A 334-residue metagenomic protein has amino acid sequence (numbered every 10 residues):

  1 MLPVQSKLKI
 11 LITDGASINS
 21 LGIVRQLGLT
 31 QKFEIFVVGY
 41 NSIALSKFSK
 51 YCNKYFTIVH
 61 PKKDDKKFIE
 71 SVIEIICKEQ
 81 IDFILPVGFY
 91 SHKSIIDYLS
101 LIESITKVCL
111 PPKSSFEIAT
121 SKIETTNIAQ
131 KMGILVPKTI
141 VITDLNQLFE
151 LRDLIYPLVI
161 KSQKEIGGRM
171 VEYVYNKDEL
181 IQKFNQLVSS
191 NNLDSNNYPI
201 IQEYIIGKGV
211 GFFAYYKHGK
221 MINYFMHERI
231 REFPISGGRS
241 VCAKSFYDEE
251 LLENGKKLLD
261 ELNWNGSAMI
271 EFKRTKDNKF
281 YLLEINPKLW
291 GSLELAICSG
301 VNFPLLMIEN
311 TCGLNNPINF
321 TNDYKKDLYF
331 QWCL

Functional and structural regions predicted by a protein language model:
M1-L110, N146: ATP-binding N-terminal substructure of ATP-dependent carboxylate-amine bond-forming enzymes
N53, L101-M170: A conserved helix-loop-beta module that forms one wall/lid of the active-site cleft in ATP-utilizing catalytic domains
A129, R152-Y173, L193-G207, Y224-M226: ATP-grasp fold ATP-binding core
L148-E150, E309-L334: Peripheral (often C-terminal) accessory segments that flank ATP-dependent C-N-forming ligase machineries
G168, I230-P234, R239-S240, N286-G300: Glycine-rich phosphate/pyrophosphate-binding beta-alpha loops
K177-D178, Q182-P234, K244-K256, K273-Y281: Phosphate-binding site of ATP-dependent enzymes
I200, N265-M269, P317-Y324: Flexible, glycine/charged-enriched surface loops at secondary-structure junctions
G237-D277, L282, W290, I297 (+1 more regions): A long amphipathic alpha-helix within ATP-dependent nucleotide-binding catalytic cores
